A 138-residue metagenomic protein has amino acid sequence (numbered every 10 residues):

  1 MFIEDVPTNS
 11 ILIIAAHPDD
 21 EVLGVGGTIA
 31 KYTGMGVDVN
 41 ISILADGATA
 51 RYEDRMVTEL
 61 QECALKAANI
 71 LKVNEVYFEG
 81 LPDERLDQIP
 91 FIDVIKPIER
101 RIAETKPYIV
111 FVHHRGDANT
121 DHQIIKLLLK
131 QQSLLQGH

Functional and structural regions predicted by a protein language model:
M1-T105, Q131-L135: Active-site rim/loop-helix segments in enzyme catalytic domains that contact anionic ligands
P97-H138: Active-site adenylate/phosphate-handling loop in enzymes that bind or generate adenylated species
